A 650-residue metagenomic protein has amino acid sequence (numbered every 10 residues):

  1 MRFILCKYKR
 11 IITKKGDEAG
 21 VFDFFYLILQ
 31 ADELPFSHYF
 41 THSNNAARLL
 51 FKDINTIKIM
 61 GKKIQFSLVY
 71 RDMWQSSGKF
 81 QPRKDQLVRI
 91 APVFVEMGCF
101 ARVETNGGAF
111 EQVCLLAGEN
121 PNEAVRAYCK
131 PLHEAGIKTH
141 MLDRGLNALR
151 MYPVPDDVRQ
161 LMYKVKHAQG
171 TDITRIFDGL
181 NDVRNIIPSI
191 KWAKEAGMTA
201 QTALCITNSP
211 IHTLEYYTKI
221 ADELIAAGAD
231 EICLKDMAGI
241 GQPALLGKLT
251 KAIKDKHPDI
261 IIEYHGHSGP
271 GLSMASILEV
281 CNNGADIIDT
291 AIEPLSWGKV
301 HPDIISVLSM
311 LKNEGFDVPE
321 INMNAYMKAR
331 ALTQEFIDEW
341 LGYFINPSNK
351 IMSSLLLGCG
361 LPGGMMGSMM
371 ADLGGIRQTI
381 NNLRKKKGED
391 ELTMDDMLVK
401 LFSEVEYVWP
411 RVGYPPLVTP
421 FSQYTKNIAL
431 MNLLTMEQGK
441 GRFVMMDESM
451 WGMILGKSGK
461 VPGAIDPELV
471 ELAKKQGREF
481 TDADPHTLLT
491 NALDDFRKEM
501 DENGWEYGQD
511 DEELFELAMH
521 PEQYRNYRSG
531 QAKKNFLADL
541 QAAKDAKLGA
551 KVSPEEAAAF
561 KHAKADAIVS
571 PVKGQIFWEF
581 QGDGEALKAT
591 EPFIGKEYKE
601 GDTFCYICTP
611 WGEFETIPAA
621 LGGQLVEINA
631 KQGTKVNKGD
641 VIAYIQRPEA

Functional and structural regions predicted by a protein language model:
I11-L49: Positively charged N-terminal leader segments that act as targeting/secretion signals
Q65-Y70, A101-T105, I137-R144, T174-R175 (+4 more regions): Hydrophobic faces of well-ordered beta-strands that scaffold small-molecule active sites in alpha/beta enzyme cores
M73, I176, I232, G284 (+1 more regions): Conserved, mostly hydrophobic/aromatic
V95-V113, S348-L356, G360-D566: Terminal or standalone catalytic/regulatory effector modules within metabolic enzymes and repeat proteins
G107-I220: Active-site beta->alpha loop and helix N-cap motifs at the rims of alpha/beta catalytic domains
Y216-I220, G271-N283: Catalytic cores of alpha/beta
D236, A285-V300: Glycine-rich phosphate-binding active-site loops on the catalytic face of alpha/beta enzymes
V552-Y606, E613-P618, G622, E627: Acidic, low-complexity mobile loops and tails
